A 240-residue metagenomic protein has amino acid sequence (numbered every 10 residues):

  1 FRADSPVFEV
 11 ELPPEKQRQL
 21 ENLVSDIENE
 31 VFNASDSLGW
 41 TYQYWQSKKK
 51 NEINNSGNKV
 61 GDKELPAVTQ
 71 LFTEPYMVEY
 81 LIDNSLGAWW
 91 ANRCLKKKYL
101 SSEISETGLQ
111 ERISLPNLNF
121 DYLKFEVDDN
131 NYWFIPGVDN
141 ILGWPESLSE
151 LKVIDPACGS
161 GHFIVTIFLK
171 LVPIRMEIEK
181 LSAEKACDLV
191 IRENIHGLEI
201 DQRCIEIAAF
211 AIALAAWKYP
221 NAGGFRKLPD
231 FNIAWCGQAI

Functional and structural regions predicted by a protein language model:
F1-W40, K48: Non-catalytic nucleic-acid substrate-recognition regions in nucleic-acid-modifying enzymes
L23-E30, N58, P116-N119: Short, charged low-complexity linear motifs
I27, Y44-K49, S85, W89 (+1 more regions): Generic structural signal for hydrophobic core residues of well-folded globular domains
F32-Q46, D83, R203, I207-F210: P-loop NTPase catalytic cores that bind/hydrolyze ATP
F32-W40, E52-G61, R93-K96: Short coil/turn segments at secondary-structure boundaries
K48-E52, K170: Extended, well-ordered alpha-helical segments in internal regulatory regions
K59, K63, A67-I240: SAM-dependent methyltransferase catalytic region
